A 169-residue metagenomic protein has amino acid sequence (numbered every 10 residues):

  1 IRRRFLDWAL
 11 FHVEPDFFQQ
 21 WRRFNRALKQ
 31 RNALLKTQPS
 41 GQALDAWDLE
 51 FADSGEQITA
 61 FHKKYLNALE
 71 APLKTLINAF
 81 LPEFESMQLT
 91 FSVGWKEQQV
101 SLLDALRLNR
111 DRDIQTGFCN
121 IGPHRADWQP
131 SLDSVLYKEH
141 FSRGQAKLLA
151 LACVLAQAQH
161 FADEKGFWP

Functional and structural regions predicted by a protein language model:
I1-A33: Extended, charged alpha-helical "arm/stalk" segments used for dimerization and assembly in large NTPase-driven machines
Q38-W168: Conserved NTPase motor "head" modules and their coupling/switch loops across ABC/AAA+ ATPases, GTPases, and GHKL ATPases
